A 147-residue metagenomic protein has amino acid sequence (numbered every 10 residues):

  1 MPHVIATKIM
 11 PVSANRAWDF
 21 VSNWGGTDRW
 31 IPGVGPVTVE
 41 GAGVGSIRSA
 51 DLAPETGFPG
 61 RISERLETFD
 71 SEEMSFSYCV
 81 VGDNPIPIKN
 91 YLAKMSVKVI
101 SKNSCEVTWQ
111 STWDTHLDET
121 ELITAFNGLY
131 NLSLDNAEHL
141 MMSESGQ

Functional and structural regions predicted by a protein language model:
M1-G43: Hydrophobic ligand-binding cavity/cleft-lining segments
A6-K8, M95, W109-S111: A structural signal for short, well-ordered beta-strand segments
R16-V21, T27, R48, L66 (+3 more regions): Hydrophobic pocket/interface hotspot
D19-G26, P32, S71, N131 (+2 more regions): Short, intrinsically disordered, mixed-charge
D28-P32, P36-G43, P54-S104, T112-T115 (+1 more regions): Hydrophobic-ligand binding "helix-grip"
E106-T108, T112-Q147: A conserved amphipathic terminal alpha-helix motif
